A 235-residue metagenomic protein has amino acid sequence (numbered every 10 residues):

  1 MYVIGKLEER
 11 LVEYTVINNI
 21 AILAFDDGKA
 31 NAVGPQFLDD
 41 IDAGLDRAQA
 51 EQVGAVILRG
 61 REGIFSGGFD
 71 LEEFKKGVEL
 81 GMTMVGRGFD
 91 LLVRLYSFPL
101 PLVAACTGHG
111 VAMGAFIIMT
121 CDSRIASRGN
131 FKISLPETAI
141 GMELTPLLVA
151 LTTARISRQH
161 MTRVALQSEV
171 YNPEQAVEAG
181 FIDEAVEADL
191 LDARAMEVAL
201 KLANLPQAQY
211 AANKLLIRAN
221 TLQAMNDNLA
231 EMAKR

Functional and structural regions predicted by a protein language model:
Y2-A24, V164-N204, A212-A224, L229-R235: Amphipathic alpha-helical segments at domain termini/boundaries
N18-D26, F37-V78, R94-A104, S123 (+1 more regions): A structural preference for short, pocket-lining loop segments at secondary-structure junctions
L23, I41, L58, I117-I118 (+2 more regions): Hydrophobic alpha-helical segments that mediate membrane insertion or helix-helix packing
G34: Histidine/acidic residue-rich metal-binding segments in metalloenzymes
G63-S66, G110-A112, N220: Short, active-site-adjacent cap segments at secondary-structure transitions
G68, M82, F89, A112 (+1 more regions): Glycine-rich phosphate-binding loop at the start of an alpha helix
K76-G86: A short acidic, glycine-rich active-site loop that binds or catalyzes chemistry on phosphate/adenosine moieties
Y96-L205: Crotonase-fold acyl-CoA enzyme core
